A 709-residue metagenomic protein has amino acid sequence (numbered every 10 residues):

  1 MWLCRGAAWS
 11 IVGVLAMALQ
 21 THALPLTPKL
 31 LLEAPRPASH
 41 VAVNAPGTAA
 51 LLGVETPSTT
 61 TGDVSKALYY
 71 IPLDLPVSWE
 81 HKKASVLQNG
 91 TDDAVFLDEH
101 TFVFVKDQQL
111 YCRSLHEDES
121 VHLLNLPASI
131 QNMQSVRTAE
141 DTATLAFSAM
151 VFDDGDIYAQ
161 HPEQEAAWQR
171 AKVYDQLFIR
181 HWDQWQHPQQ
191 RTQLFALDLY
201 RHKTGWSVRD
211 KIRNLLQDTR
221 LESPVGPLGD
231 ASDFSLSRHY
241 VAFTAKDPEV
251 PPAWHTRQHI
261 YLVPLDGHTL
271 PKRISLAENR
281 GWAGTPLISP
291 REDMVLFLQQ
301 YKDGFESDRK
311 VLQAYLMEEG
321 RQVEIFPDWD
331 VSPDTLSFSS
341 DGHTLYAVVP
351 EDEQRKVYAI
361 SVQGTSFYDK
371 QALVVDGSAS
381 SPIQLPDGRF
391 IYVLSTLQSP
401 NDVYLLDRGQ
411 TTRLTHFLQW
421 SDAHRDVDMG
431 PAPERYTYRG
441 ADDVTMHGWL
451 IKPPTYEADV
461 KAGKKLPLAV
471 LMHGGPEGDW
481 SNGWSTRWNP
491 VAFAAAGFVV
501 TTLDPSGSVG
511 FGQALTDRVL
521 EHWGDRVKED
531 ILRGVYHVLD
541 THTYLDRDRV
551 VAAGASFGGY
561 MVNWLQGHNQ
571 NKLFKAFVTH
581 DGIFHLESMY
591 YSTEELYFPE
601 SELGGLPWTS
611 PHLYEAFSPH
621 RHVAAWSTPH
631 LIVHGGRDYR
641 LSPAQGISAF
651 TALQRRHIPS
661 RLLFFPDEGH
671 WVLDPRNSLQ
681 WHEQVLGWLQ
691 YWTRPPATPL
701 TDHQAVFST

Functional and structural regions predicted by a protein language model:
A23-P37, I71-D92, R113-Q131, L199-D230 (+7 more regions): Multi-bladed beta-propeller domains
L30-K66: Beta-strand-rich domains and repeat architectures in extracellular enzymes and scaffolds, especially beta-propellers
V41-A49, D93-T101, M133-A143, D233-V241 (+3 more regions): Blade-terminus and WD-like Trp-Asp/Gly-His loop motifs, strongest in beta-propeller folds
L51-S58, D98-Q108, S114, A146-F152 (+10 more regions): Beta-strand C-termini and the immediately following turn/loop, strongest in propeller blades
T61-Y69, Q109-Y111, D154-A159, R191-Q193 (+4 more regions): Structural motif
S65-A67, M150-S207, I212, W254-H259 (+2 more regions): Predominantly five- to eight-bladed beta-propeller fold
W420-D548, A555, M589-Y591, E595: Cap/lid segment of the alpha/beta-hydrolase catalytic domain
T502-T709: Active-site-proximal cap/loop segments of hydrolase catalytic domains
